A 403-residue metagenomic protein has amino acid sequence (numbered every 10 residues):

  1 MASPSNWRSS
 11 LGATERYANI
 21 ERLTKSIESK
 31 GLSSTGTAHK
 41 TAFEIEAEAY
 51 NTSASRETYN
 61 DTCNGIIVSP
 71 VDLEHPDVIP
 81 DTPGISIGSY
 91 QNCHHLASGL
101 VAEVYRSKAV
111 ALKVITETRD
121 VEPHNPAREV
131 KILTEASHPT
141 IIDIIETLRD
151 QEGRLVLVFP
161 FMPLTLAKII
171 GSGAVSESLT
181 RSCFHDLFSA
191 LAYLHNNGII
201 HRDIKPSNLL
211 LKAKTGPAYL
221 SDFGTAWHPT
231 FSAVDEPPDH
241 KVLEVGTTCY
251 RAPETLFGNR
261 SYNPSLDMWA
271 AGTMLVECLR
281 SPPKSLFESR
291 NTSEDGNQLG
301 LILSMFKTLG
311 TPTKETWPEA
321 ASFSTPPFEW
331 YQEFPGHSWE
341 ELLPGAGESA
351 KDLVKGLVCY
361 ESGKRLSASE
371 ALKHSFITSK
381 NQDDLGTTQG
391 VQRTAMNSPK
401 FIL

Functional and structural regions predicted by a protein language model:
C93-G99, V104: Protein kinase glycine-rich loop
A102-E117: Glycine-rich ATP phosphate-binding loop
V114-A136: Conserved N-lobe beta3->alphaC-helix segment of eukaryotic protein kinase catalytic domains
D143-G153: Short beta-strand micro-motifs within the conserved protein kinase catalytic domain, predominantly in the N-lobe
E152-T165: Conserved short submotifs of the Hanks-type protein kinase catalytic core that shape the nucleotide-binding pocket
C183-F184: Activation segment signature within eukaryotic-like protein kinase domains
H195-K212: Catalytic-loop of the protein kinase fold
L309-K355: C-terminal lobe substrate-recognition/regulatory segment of protein kinase catalytic domains
